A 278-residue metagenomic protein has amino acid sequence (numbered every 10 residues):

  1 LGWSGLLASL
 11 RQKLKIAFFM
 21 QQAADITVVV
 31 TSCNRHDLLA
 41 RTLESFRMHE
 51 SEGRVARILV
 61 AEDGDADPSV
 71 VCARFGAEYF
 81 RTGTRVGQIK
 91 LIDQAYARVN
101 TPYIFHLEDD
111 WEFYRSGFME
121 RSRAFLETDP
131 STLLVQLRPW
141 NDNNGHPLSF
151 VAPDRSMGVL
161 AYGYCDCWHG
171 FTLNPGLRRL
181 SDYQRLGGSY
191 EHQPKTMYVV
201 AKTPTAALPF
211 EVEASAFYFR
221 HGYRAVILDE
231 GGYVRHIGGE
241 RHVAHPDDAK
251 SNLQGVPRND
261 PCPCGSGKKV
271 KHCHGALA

Functional and structural regions predicted by a protein language model:
R35-H49: Short, well-formed alpha-helical segments that are part of the catalytic scaffolds of diverse glycosyltransferases
F46-F80: Acidic donor-binding segment of Leloir-type glycosyltransferases
G83-R98: Glycine-rich, basic loop-to-helix element that forms the pyrophosphate-binding segment of sugar-nucleotide handling
I104: Short aromatic/hydrophobic "clamp" motif used to bind/position activated sugar donors
S116-L134: Conserved donor-nucleotide/metal-binding helix-loop-beta segment in metal-dependent transferases, i.e., the alpha-helix
V135-S149: Short beta-strand-to-loop element that shapes/binds the nucleotide-sugar donor at the catalytic cleft/hinge
P175-S181, R185-S251: C-terminal catalytic/acceptor-binding lobe
D248-A278: Acidic/negatively charged segments and metal-coordination signatures
